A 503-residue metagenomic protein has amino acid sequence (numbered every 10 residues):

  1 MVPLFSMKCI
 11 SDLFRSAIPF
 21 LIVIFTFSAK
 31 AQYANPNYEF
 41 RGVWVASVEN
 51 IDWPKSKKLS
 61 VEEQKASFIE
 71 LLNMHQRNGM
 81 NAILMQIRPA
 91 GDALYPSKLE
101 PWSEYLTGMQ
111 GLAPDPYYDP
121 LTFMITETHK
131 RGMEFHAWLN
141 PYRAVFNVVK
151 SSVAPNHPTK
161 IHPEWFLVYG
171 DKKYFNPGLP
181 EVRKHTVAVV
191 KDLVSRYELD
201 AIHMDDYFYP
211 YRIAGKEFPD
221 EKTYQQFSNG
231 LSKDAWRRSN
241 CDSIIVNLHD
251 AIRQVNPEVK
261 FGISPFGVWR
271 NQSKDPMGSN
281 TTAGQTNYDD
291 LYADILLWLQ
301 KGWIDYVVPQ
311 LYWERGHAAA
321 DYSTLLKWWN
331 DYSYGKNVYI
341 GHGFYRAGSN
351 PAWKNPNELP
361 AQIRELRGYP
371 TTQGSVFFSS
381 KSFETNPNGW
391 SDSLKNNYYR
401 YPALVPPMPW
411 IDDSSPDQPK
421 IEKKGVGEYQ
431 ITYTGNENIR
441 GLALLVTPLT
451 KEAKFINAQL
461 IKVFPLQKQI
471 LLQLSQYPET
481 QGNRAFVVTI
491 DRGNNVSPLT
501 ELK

Functional and structural regions predicted by a protein language model:
Y38, A46, N50-A66, A137 (+2 more regions): Active-site-adjacent "subsite" loops/lids of carbohydrate-active enzymes
A66-D92, R196-D200, L297: Catalytic domains of carbohydrate-active enzymes, especially glycoside hydrolases
N78-D115: Aromatic-lined carbohydrate-binding/catalytic grooves of carbohydrate-active enzymes
A93-G108, R143-G170, D206-N229, S273-G284: Aromatic- and acidic-residue-enriched segments that line the glycan-binding/catalytic groove of carbohydrate-active
E181, H185-V189, S195-T281, Q285-L311 (+1 more regions): Active-site neighborhood of glycoside hydrolase catalytic domains
Y292-A318, Y334-W410: Substrate-binding cleft of secreted/luminal carbohydrate-active enzymes
G427-N438: Conserved aromatic anchor
S475-V496: Beta-strand-rich modules
